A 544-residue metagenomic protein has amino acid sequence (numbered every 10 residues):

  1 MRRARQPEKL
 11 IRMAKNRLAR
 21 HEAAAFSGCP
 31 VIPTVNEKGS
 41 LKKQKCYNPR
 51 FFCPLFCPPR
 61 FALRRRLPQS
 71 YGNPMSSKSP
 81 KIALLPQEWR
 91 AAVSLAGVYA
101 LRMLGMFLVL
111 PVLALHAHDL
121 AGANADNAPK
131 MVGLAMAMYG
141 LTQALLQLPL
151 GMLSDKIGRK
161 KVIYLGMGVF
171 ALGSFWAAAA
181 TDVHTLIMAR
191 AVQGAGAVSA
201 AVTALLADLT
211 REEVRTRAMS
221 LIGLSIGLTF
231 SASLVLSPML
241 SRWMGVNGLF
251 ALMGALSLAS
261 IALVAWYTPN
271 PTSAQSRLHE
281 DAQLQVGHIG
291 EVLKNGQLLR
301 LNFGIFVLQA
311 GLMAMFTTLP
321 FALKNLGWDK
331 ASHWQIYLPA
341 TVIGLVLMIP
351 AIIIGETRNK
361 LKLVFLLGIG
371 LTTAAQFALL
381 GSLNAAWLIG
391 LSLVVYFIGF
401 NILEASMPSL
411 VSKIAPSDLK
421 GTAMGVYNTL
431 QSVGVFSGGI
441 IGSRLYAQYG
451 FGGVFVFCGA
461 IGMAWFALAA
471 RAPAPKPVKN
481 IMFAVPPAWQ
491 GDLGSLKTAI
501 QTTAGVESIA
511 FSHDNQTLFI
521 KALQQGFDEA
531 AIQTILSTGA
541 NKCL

Functional and structural regions predicted by a protein language model:
S76-E88, P269-N302: Juxtamembrane intracellular "pre-TM" segments in multi-pass secondary transporters
P111-P129, T317-S332: Short amphipathic helix-loop junctions that connect adjacent transmembrane helices in Major Facilitator Superfamily/SLC
G140-L148, F230-S231, T341-I349, V435-F436: Residue-level signature of mid-helix packing/kink "hotspots" within the transmembrane helices of 12-pass Major
L145-G158, L347-K360: Helix-to-loop junctions at the C-terminal end of transmembrane segments in multipass secondary transporters
G158, A179-D182, S382-N384: Helix-breaking motifs and short loop linkers at transmembrane-helix boundaries and internal kinks in secondary membrane
K161-F175, L363-F377: Structural signature of the two symmetry-related core transmembrane helices
A189-G227: Cytoplasmic helix-loop-helix junction between adjacent transmembrane helices in 12-TM secondary transporters
A255-A274, W465-P473: C-terminal membrane-cytosol helix-exit motif in multi-pass small-molecule transporters
